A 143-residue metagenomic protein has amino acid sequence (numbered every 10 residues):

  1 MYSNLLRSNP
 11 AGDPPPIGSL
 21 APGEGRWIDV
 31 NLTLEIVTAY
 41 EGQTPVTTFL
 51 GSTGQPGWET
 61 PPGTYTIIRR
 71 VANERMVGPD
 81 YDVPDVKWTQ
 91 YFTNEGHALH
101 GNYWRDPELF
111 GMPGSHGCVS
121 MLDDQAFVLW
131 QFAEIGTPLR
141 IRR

Functional and structural regions predicted by a protein language model:
S3-G25, Q55-T64, V71-R143: Exported/periplasmic cell-wall-interacting domains
G25, N31-V37: Gly/Thr-rich phosphate-binding beta-strand-loop-beta motif of the actin/hexokinase/Hsp70
V30-L32, R69, M112: Conserved strand-loop elements at the edges of beta-sheets that form or border functional pockets
Q43-P45: Residue-level signal for glycine
T48-L50: Residue-level detector of high-confidence beta-strand sites
